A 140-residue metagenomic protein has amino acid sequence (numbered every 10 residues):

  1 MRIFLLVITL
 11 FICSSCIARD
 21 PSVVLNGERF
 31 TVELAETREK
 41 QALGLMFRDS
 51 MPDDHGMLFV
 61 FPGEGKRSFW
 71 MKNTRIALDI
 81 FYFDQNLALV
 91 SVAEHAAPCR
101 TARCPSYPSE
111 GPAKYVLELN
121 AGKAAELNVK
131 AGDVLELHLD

Functional and structural regions predicted by a protein language model:
M1-R2, I17: N-terminal hydrophobic targeting signals that begin at the initiator methionine
I3-I12: Sec-dependent N-terminal signal peptides
I17-D140: Compact, glycine-rich, soluble single-domain proteins
